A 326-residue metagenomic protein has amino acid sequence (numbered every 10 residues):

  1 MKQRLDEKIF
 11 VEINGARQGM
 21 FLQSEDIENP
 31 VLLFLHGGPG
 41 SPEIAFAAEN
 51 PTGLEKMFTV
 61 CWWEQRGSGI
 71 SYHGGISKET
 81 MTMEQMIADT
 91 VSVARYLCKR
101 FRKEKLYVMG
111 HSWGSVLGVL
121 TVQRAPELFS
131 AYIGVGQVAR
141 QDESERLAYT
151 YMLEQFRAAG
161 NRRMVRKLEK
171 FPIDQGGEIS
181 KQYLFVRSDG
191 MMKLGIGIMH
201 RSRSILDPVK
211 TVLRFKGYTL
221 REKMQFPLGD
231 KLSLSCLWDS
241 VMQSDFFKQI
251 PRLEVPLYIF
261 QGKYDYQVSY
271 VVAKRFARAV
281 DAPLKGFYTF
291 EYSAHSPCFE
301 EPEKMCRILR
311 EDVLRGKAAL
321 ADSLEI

Functional and structural regions predicted by a protein language model:
P39-P51: The serine-hydrolase catalytic nucleophile loop
E55-H73: Conserved alpha/beta-hydrolase
Q85-K105, L120: Conserved acidic catalytic loop of the alpha/beta-hydrolase fold
K103-R146: Conserved hydrolase catalytic core segment
E154-Q155, A159-K248, V255: Alpha/beta-hydrolase
L253, I259-Q261, D265: Short beta-strand/loop motif that positions the catalytic acidic residue of the alpha/beta-hydrolase fold
Y266-V272: Conserved alpha/beta-hydrolase "acid-adjacent" motif
S293-P302, C306: Catalytic histidine-centered segment of alpha/beta-hydrolase-like enzymes
